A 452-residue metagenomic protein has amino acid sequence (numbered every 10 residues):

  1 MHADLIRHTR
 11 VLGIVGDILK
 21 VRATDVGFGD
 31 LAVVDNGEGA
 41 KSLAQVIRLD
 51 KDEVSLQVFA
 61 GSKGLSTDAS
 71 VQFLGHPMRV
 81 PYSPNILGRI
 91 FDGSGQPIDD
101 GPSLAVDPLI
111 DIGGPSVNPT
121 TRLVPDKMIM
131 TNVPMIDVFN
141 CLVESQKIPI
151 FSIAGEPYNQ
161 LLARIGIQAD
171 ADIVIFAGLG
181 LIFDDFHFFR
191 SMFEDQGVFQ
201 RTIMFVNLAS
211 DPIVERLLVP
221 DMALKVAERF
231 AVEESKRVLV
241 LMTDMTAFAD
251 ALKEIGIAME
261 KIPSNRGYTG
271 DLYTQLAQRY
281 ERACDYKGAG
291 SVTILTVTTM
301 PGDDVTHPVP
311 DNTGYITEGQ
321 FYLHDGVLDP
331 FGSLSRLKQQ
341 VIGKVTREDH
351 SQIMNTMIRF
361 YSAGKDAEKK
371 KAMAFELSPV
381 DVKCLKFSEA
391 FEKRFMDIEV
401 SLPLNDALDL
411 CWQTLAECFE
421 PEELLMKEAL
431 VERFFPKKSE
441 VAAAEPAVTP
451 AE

Functional and structural regions predicted by a protein language model:
M1-R89, S94-I98: N-terminal accessory targeting/assembly segments
R7, S42, T67, I86 (+4 more regions): Residue-level signal for beta-strand positions within conserved beta-sheet cores that form or flank
L12, I47, Q57, Q72 (+6 more regions): Residues in well-ordered beta-strands of folded domains
G16, K51, G95, V117 (+2 more regions): Residues that form or immediately flank small-molecule/cofactor binding pockets and catalytic motifs
G37, L49, F59, G93 (+5 more regions): Generic beta-structure capping elements
A40-L43, M78-Y82, P97-P102, T120-D126 (+3 more regions): Active-site phosphate-binding and catalytic loops of NTP-dependent enzymes
A69-V71, M78, N85, I98-K147 (+3 more regions): P-loop NTPase nucleotide-binding/switch module
V138-A451: P-loop NTPase catalytic core
